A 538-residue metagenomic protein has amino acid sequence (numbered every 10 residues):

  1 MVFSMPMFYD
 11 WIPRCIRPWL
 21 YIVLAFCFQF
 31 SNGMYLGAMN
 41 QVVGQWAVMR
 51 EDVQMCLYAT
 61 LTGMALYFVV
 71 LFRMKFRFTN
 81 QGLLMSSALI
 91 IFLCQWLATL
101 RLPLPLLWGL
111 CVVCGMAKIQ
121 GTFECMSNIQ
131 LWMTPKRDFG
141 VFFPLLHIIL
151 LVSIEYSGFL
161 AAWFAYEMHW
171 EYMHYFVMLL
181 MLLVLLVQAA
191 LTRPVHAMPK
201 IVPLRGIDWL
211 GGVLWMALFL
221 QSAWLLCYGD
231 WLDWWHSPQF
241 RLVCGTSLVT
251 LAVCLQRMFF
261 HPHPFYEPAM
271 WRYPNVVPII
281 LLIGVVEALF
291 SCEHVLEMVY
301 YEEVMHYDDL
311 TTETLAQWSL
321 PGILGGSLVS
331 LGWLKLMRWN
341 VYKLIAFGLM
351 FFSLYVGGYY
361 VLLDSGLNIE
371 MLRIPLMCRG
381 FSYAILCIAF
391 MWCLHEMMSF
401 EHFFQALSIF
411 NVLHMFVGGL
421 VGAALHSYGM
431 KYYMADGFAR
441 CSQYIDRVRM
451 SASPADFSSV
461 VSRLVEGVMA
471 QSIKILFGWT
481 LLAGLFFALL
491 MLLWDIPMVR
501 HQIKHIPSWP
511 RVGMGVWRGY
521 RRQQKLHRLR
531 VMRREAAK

Functional and structural regions predicted by a protein language model:
V2, P6, D10, A455-K538: Transmembrane-helix exit segments and adjacent C-terminal regions of multi-pass membrane proteins
V2-S4, I12-L71, G121-T122, H294-M298: Extracytoplasmic
C15-S31, L36-G37, L57, F265-A435 (+1 more regions): 12-transmembrane solute porter fold
V42-A47, M74-F76, L160-H169, L226 (+3 more regions): Interfacial helix-cap and linker-helix signal at transmembrane-aqueous boundaries of multi-pass secondary transporters
M55-M64, L146, L150, T314-I323 (+1 more regions): Transmembrane alpha-helical segments of major facilitator superfamily
L66-N80, A165, G326-K343: Helix-to-loop junctions at the C-terminal end of transmembrane segments in multipass secondary transporters
F72, F76-W209: Helix-loop-helix hairpins in multi-pass membrane proteins, especially solute transporters
Y166-L281: Hydrophobic transmembrane-helix bundles of small-molecule transporters
